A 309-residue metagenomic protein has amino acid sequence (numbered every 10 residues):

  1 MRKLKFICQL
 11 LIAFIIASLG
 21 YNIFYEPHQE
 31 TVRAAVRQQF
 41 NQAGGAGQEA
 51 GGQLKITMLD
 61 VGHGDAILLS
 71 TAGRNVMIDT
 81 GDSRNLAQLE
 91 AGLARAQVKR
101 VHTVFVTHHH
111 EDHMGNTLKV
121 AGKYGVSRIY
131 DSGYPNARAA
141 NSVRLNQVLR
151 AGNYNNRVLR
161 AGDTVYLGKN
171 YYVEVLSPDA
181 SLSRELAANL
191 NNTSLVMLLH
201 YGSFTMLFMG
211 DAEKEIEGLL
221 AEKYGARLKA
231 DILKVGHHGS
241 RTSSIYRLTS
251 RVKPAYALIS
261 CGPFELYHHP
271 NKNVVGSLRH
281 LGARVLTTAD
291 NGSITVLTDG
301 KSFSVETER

Functional and structural regions predicted by a protein language model:
R2-R309: Non-globular, low-confidence helical/coil segments that flank catalytic cores
